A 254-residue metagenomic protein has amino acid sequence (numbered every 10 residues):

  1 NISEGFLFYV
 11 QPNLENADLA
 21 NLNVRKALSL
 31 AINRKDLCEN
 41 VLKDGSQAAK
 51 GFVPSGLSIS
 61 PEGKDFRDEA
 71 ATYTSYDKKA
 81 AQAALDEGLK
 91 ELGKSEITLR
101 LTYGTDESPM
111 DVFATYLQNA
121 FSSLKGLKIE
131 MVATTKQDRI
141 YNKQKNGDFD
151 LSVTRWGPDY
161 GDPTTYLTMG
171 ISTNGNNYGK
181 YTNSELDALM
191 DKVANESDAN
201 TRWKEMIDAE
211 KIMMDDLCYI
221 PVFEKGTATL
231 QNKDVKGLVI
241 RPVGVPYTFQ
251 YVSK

Functional and structural regions predicted by a protein language model:
I2-A27, N40-V41: A bilobed periplasmic-binding-protein/Venus flytrap-type ligand-binding module shared by bacterial periplasmic
N13-A17, V24-A27, F66-T74, Y103-E107 (+2 more regions): Second-shell loop/turn segments in exported
L22, K78-R100: Immediate post-signal peptide segment of exported/extracytoplasmic ligand-binding proteins
A31-E62, P109-N119, N142-K254: Detector for C-terminal structural segments
A48-G88, E107-M110: Structural transition elements
E96-D106, I129-V132: Short, well-ordered beta-strand elements
L117-I129: Short alpha-helix C-terminal cap/hinge motif
M131-N142: Short helix-initiation/N-cap motifs at beta->coil->alpha
